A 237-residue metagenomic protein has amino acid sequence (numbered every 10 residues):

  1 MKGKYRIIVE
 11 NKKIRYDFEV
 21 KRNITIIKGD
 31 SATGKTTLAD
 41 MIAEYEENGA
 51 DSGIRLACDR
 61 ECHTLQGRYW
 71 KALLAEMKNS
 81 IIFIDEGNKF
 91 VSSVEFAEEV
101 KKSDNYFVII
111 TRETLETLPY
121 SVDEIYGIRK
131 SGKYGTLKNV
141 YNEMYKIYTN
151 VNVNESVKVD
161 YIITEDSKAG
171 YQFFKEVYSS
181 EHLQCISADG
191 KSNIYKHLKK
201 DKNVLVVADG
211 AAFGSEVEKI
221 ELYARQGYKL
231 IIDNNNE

Functional and structural regions predicted by a protein language model:
M1-Y16, T136-V140: N-terminal pre-Walker A segment at the start of P-loop NTPase domains
D30-S31: The conserved Walker
G34-K35: Conserved lysine of the Walker
L38-D40: Post-Walker A alpha-helix
E44-R55: Post-Walker A helix-loop "phosphate-sensing" segment adjacent to the P-loop in P-loop NTPases
R68-V94: Conserved P-loop NTPase "ATPase switch" module shared by AAA+ and STAND
F83-D85, N105-T114: Structural recognition of the conserved hydrophobic beta-strand(s) that form the central parallel beta-sheet of P-loop
N88-K89, D123-E124, I128-E237: Acidic, divalent-metal-binding catalytic cores of TOPRIM and closely related two-metal-ion phosphodiester/pyrophosphate
